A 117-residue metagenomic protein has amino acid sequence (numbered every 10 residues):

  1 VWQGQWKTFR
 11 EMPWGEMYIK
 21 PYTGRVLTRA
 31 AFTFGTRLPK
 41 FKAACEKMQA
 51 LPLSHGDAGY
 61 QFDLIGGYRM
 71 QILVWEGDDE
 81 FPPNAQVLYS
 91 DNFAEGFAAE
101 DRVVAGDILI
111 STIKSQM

Functional and structural regions predicted by a protein language model:
Q3, K7-R10, G56-A58: Long, Pro/Ser/Thr-rich low-complexity/intrinsically disordered regulatory tracts in eukaryotic proteins
M12-D57: Negatively charged, low-complexity tracts enriched in Asp/Glu with abundant Ser/Thr
F32, L64-G66, Y89-E95: A preference for well-ordered globular domain cores that mediate specific macromolecular interactions or catalysis
F41, Y60-F62, V87-Y89: Generic structural hydrophobic/aromatic packing signal, biased to beta-strands
L51-E76: Amphipathic, interaction-prone secondary-structure segments
W75-E100: Intrinsically disordered, low-complexity regulatory segments enriched in Ser/Thr/Pro and charged residues
F93-M117: Long, compositionally biased interface segments
